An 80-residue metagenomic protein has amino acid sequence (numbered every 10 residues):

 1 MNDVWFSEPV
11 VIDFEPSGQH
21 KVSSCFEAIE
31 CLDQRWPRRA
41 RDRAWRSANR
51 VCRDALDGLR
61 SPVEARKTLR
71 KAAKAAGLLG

Functional and structural regions predicted by a protein language model:
M1-V11: Short, charged/polar N-terminal "headpieces" of proteins
F14-P16, A73: Generic secondary-structure microfeatures
P16-R53: A short, structured beta-strand/loop element
S47-G80: Short, compact, well-ordered microdomains
